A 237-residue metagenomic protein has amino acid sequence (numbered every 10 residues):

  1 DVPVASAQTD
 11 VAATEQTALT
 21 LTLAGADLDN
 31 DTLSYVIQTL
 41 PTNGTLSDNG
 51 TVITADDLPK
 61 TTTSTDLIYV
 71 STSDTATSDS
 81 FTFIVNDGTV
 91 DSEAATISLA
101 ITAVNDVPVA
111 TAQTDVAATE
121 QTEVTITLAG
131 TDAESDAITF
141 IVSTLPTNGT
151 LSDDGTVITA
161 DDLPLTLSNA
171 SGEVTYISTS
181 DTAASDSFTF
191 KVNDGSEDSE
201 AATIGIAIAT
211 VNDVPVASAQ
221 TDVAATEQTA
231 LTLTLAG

Functional and structural regions predicted by a protein language model:
D1-Q8, D106-Q113, D213-Q220: Proline-enriched interdomain boundary motifs that mark the N-terminal boundary and often initiate the first structured
D1-V4, T232, A236-G237: Short intrinsically disordered, low-complexity coil segments enriched in acidic
A13-E15, L23-T32, Q38-V104, A117-E123 (+4 more regions): Acidic, turn/loop-rich segments in luminal/extracellular domains of secretory-pathway and cell-surface proteins
